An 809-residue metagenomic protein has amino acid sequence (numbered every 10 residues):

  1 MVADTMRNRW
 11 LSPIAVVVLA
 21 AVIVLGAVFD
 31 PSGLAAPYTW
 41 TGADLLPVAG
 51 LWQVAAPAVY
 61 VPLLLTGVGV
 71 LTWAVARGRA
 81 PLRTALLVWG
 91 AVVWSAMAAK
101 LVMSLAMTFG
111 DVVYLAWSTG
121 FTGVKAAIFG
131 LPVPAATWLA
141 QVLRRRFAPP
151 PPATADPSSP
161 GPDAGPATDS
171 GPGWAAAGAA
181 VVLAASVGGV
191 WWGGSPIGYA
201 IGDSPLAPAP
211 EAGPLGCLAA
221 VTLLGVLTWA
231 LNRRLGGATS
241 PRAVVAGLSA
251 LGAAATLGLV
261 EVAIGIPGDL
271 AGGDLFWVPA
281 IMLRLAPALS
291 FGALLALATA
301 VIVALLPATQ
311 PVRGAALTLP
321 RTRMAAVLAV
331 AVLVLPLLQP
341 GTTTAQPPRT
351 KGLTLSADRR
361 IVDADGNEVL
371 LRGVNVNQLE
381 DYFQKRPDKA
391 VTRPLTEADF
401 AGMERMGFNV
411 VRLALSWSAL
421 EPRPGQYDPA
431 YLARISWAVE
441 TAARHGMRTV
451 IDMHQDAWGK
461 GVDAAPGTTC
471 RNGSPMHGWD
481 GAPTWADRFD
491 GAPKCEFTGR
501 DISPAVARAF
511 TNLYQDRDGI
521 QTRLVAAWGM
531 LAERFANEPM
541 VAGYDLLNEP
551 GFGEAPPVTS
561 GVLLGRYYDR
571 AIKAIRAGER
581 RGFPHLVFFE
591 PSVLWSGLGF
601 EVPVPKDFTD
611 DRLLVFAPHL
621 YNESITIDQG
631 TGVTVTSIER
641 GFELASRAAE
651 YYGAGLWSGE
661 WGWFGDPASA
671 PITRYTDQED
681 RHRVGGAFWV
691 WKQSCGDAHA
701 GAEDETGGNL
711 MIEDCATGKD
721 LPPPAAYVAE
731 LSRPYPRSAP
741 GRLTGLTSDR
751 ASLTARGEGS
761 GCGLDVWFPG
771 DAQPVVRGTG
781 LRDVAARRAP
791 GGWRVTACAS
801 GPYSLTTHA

Functional and structural regions predicted by a protein language model:
M1-M6, R79-L82, R145-G171, Q310-R321: Membrane-interfacial, low-structure loops and terminal tails that flank and connect transmembrane helices in multi-pass
V2-A21, A80-V93, P166-V181, T239-A250: Alpha-helical transmembrane segments and their helix-start/interface "positive-inside/aromatic belt" motifs in integral
P13, V17-L63, G110-I128, W174-N232 (+2 more regions): Long, glycine/tryptophan/cysteine-rich extracytoplasmic
R79-V112, A246-D274, V334: Hydrophobic alpha-helical transmembrane segments of integral membrane proteins
A316-T343: Internal/C-terminal transmembrane anchor helices
P348-T350, D358-R360, E368-L371, V376-H585 (+1 more regions): Active-site mouth of glycoside hydrolases
C470, C495-E496, F608, A617 (+2 more regions): Aromatic-rich peripheral "rim/lid" segments of glycoside hydrolase catalytic domains that contact and position glycan
E554-F664, D677-D680, V684: Glycoside hydrolase catalytic-domain groove-lining segments
